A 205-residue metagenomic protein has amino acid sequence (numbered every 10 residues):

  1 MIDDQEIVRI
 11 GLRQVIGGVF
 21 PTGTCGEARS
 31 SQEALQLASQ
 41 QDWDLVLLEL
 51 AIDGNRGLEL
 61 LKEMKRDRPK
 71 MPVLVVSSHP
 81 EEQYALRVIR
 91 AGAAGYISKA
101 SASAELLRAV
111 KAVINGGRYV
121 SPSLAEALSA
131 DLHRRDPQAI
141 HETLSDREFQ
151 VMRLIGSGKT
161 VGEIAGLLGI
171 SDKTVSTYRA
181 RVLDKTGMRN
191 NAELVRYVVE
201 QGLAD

Functional and structural regions predicted by a protein language model:
D4, V76-P80, K99-S101: Conserved active-site segment of CheY-like receiver
V8, D53: The feature encodes the CheY-like receiver
E27-L45: Acidic, metal-coordinating helix/loop segments flanking the phosphotransfer/catalytic sites of two-component signaling
E49-L50, S77: Active-site residues of response regulator receiver
L58-K70: Short amphipathic alpha-helix used as the core "switch/output" element in two-component signaling
Q83-R90, A94-D146, Q150, E200-A204: Short, flexible helix-to-coil linker/hinge segments that flank and couple to helix-turn-helix
P137-K173: Helix-turn-helix DNA-binding segment
A180-D205: Basic, Lys/Arg-enriched C-terminal extension of HTH/homeodomain DNA-binding domains
